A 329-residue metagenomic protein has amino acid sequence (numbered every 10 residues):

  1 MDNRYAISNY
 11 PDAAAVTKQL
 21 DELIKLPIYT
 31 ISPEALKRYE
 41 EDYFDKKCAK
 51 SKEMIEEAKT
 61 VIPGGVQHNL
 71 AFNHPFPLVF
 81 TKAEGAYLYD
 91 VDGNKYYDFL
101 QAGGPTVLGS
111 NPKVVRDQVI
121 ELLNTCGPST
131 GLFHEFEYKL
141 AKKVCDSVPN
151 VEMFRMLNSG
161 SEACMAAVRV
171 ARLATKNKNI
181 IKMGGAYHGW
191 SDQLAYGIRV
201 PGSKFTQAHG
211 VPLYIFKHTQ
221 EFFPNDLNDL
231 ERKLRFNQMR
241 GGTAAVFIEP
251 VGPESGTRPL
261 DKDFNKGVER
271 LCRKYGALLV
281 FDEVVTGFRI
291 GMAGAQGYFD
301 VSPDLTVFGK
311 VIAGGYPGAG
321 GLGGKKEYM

Functional and structural regions predicted by a protein language model:
Y5-L23, K95-N177, I181: Glycine-rich loop-to-alpha-helix module at the N-terminal edge of alpha/beta enzyme cores
P33-K82: Active-site-adjacent loop/helix segments that line or gate small-molecule/cofactor pockets in enzymes
G65, G93, V119, V144 (+8 more regions): Buried hydrophobic positions in well-ordered alpha/beta secondary-structure cores of metabolic enzymes
P77-D98: Active-site and channel-lining beta-strand-loop segments that bind or position nucleotide-derived/phosphorylated
V114, K139-A245, D263: PLP-dependent aspartate aminotransferase-fold enzymes
R240-T257: Short acidic, glycine-rich surface-loop motifs adjacent to enzyme active sites
R258-G291: Catalytic PLP-binding core of fold-type I/II PLP enzymes
D300-M329: Active-site PLP attachment segment
